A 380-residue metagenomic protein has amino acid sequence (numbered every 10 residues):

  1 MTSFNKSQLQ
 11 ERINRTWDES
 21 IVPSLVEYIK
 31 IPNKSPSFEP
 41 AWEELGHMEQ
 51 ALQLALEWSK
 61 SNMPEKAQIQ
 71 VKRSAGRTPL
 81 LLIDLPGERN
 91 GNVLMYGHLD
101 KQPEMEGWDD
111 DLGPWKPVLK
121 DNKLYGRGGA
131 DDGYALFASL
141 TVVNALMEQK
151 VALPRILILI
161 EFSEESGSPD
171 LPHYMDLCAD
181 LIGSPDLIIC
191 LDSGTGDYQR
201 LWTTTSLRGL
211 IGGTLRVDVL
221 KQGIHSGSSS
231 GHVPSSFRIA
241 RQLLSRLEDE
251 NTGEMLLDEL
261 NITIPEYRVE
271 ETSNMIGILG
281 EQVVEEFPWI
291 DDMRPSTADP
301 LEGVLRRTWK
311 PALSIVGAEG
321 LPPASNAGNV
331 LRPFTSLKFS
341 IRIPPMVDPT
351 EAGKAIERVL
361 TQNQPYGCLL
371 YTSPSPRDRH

Functional and structural regions predicted by a protein language model:
T2-E106, F334, K338, E351-G353: N-terminal helical capping/dimerization or prosegment-like subdomains of hydrolases acting on amide or phosphate bonds
N90-I160: Active-site metal-coordination/substrate-binding segment of hydrolases, especially metallo-dependent peptidases
A130, K221-G223, I341-P349: A generic structural motif
L153-P234: Histidine/acidic-residue-rich, glycine-tolerant segments that coordinate divalent metal ions
G196, T205, S226-G320, M346-G367: Acidic-enriched catalytic cores of C-N bond-cleaving enzymes acting on peptides and small amides
N326-P333: Short, solvent-exposed beta-strand/turn "edge" segments of beta-rich domains on protein surfaces
Y371-H380: Single conserved hydrophobic/aromatic residue that forms the stacking wall/gate of nucleotide- or nucleobase-binding
